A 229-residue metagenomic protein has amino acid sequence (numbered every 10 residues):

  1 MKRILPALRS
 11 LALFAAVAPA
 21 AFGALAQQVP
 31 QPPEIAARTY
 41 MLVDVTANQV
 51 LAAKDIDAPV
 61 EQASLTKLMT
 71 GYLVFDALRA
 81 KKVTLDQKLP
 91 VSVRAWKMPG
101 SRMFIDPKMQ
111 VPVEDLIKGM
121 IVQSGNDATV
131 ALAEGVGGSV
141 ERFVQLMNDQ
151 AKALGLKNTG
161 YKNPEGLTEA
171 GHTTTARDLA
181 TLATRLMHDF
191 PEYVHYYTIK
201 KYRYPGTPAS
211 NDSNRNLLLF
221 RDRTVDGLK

Functional and structural regions predicted by a protein language model:
R3-I4, L11-L65, D76-D86: Beta-lactamase-like hydrolase cores
S10, V122, L182-R185: Residues within well-ordered alpha-helical secondary structure of globular protein domains
Q27-A37, S139-K229: Penicillin-recognizing serine hydrolase domain
A37, V45-A47, D55-D57, D76-A77 (+8 more regions): Solvent-exposed coil/turn segments that connect beta secondary-structure elements in extracytoplasmic/periplasmic
T39-D44, Q49-A53, A63, M69-L73 (+10 more regions): Soluble periplasmic/extracytoplasmic beta-strand elements of cell-envelope proteins
K54-Q62, G100-P107, D115-G119, T129-G138 (+1 more regions): Second-shell loop/turn segments in exported
A77-V93, Q145, F190-T198: Short, well-structured active-site flanking segments
K97-T129, D212-G227: Conserved catalytic neighborhood of penicillin-recognizing serine enzymes
